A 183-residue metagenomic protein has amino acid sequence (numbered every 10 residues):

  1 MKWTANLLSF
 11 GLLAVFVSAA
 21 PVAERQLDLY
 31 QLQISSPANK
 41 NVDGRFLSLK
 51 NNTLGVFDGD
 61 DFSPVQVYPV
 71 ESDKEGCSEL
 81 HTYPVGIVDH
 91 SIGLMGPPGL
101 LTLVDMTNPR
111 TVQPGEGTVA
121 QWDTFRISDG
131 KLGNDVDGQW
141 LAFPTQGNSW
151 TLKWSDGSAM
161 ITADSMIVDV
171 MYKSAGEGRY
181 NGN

Functional and structural regions predicted by a protein language model:
M1-Q26: Fungal secretory targeting signals
L13-F16, F62, I161: Hydrophobic transmembrane signal anchors and adjacent membrane-proximal interface regions, especially in viral
A20-G55, D105-N183: Extracellular glycan/ECM-engagement signal in secreted proteins
K50, V56-L100: Short, well-structured hydrophobic secondary-structure segments
